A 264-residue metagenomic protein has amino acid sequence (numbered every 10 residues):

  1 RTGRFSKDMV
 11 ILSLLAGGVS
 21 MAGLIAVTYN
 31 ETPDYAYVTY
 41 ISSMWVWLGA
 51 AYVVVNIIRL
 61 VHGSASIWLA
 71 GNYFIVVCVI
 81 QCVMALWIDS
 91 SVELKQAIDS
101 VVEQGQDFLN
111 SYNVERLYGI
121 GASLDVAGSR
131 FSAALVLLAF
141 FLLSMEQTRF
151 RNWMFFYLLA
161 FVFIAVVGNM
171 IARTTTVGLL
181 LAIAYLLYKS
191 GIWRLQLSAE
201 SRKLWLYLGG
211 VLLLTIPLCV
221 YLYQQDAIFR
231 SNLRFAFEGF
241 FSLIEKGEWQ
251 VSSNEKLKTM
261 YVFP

Functional and structural regions predicted by a protein language model:
R1-A51: N-terminal hydrophobic segments of proteins, predominantly signal-anchor/transmembrane helices of inner/organellar
T2-V10, I58-A70, M145-W153, I192-R202: Membrane-interface helix-boundary motifs at transmembrane edges
A16-I25, C82, A160-A165, I183 (+1 more regions): Hydrophobic core of alpha-helical transmembrane segments in multi-pass integral membrane proteins
A50-V55, I80: Alpha-helical transmembrane segments of polytopic integral membrane proteins, especially the permease/helical cores
W68-S100, G121-I192: Alpha-helical transmembrane segments of multi-pass inner-membrane proteins
V83, D89, L187-W249: A membrane-periplasm/extracellular boundary helix in multi-pass inner-membrane enzymes that assemble envelope glycans
Q106-A122: Juxtamembrane membrane-water interface segments that cap and precede transmembrane helices
N113-R116, N232-P264: Membrane-interface loop/short-helix elements at transmembrane-helix boundaries of multipass membrane proteins
